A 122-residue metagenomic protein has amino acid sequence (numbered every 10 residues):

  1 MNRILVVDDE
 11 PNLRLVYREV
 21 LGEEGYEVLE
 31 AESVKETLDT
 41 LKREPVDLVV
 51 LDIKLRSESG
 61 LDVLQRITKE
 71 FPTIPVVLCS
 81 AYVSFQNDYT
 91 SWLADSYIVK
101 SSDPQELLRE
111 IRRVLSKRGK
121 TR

Functional and structural regions predicted by a protein language model:
P11-L29: Two-component/phosphorelay signaling modules centered on CheY-like receiver
E30-L48: Acidic, metal-coordinating helix/loop segments flanking the phosphotransfer/catalytic sites of two-component signaling
S33, S59-D62: Acidic catalytic/metal-coordinating carboxylates
D39, L61-P72: Short amphipathic alpha-helix used as the core "switch/output" element in two-component signaling
D52: Active-site residues of response regulator receiver
G60, T90-I98: As written
S102-L115, G119: C-terminal output helix
